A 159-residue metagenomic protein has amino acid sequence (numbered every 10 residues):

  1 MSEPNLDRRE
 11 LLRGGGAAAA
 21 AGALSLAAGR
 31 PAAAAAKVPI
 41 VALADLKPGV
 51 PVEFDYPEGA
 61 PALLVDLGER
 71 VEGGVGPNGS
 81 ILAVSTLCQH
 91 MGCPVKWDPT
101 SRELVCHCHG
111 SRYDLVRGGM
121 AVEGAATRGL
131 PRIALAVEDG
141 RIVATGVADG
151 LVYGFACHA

Functional and structural regions predicted by a protein language model:
M1-G22: N-terminal secretory signal peptides and thylakoid transit peptides that target proteins across membranes
A28-Q89, C93-S101, A136-A159: N-terminal pre-ligand scaffold of iron-sulfur
Q89, L115-G119, P131-A134: Cys/His-clustered metal-coordination modules, chiefly Zn-binding fingers
V95-T100, R112-G119: Iron-sulfur (Fe-S) cluster-binding segments and ferredoxin-like electron-carrier domains, especially [2Fe-2S]
R102-G110, M120-L130: Short cysteine/histidine-rich metal-coordination sites, predominantly Zn2+-binding motifs
